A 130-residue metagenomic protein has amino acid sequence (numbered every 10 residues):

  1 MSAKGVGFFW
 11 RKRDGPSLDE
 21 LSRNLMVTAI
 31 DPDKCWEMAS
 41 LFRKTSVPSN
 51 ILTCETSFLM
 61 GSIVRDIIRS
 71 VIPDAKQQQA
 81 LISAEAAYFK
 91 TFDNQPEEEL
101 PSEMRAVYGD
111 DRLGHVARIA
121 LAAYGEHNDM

Functional and structural regions predicted by a protein language model:
M1-S2, M130: Short intrinsically disordered, low-complexity coil segments enriched in acidic
S2-P48: Short N-terminal edge-element motif at the start of the domain
R13-L18, I30, L52, T56 (+2 more regions): Non-membrane alpha-helical secondary structure
A29, I63-I72, F92, V107 (+1 more regions): Generic structural signal for hydrophobic core residues of well-folded globular domains
P32-D74: N-terminal interaction modules that seed assembly of large macromolecular complexes
Q79-P96: Short, mixed-charge aromatic SLiMs
E98-M130: Low-complexity intrinsically disordered segments
